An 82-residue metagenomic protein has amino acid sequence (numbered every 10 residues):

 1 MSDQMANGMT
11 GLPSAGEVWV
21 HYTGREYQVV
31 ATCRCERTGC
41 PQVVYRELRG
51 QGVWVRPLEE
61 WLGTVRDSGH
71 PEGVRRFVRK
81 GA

Functional and structural regions predicted by a protein language model:
M1-A82: Mixed-charge, low-complexity intrinsically disordered regions
